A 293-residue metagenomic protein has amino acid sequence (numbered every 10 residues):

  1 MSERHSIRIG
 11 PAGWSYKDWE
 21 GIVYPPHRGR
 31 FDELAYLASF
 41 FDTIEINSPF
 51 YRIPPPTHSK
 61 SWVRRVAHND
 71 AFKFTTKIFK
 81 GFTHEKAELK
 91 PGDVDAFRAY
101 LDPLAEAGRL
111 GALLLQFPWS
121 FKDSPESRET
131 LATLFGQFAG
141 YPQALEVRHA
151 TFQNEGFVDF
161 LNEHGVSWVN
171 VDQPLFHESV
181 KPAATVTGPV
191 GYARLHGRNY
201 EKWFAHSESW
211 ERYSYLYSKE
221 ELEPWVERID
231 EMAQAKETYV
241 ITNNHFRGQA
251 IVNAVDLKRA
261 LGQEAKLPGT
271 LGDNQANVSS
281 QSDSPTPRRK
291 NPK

Functional and structural regions predicted by a protein language model:
M1-K293: Residues lining hydrophobic/aromatic ligand-binding pockets adjacent to catalytic sites
